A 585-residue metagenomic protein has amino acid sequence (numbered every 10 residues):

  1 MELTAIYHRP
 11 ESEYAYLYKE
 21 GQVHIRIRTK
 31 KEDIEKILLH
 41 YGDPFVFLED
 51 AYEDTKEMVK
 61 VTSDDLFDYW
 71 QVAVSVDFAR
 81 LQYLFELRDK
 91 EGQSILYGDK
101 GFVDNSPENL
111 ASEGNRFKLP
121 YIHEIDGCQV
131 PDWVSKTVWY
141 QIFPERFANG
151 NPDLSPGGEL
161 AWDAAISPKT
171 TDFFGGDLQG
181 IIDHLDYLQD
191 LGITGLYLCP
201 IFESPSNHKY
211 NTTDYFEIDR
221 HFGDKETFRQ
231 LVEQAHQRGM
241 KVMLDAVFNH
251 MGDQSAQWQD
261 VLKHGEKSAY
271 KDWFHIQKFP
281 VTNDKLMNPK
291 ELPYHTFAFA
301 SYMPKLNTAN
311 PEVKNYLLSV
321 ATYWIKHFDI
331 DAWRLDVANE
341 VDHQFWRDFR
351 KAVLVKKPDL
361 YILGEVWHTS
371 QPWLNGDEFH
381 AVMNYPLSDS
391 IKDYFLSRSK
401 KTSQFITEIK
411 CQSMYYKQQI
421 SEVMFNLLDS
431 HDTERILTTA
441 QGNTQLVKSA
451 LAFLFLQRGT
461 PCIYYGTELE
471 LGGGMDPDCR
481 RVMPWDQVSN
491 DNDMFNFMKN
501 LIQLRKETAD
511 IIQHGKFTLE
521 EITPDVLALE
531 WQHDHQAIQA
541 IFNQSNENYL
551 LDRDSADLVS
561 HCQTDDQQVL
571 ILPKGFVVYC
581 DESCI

Functional and structural regions predicted by a protein language model:
M1-D33, E108-V130: Non-catalytic, glycine-rich low-complexity segments
H24-R26, T518-D554: Carbohydrate-binding surface patches
K30-A79, R88-E108: Aromatic-rich carbohydrate-binding modules that target alpha-glucans
K31, L81, D566-I585: C-terminal beta-strand-rich structural cap/linker in extracellular carbohydrate-active enzymes
V138-Y140, L196-L198, V242-L244, W333 (+4 more regions): Hydrophobic faces of well-ordered beta-strands that scaffold small-molecule active sites in alpha/beta enzyme cores
F143-T194, I201-T322, K326-H327, F349-V355 (+1 more regions): Substrate-binding/active-site clefts of carbohydrate-active enzymes
E145, G157, N375-A381, E422-D429 (+2 more regions): Aromatic/acidic polysaccharide-binding cleft in carbohydrate-active enzymes
V232-M240, H250, S255-E266, K326 (+3 more regions): Active-site-proximal helices and loops of the catalytic beta/alpha 8
